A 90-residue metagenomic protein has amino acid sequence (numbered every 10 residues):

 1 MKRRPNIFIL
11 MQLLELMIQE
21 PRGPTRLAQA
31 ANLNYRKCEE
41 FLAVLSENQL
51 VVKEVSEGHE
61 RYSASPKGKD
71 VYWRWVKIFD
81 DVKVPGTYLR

Functional and structural regions predicted by a protein language model:
M1-Q12: Short alpha-helical segments that sit at the start of domains
R3, N32-E47: Short amphipathic alpha-helical interaction segments
I18-G23: Short capping segments at the starts of secondary-structure elements
R26-A30: A short acidic, leucine-rich amphipathic alpha-helix
S46-S56: A short, conserved structural fragment
E57-W75: Basic, amphipathic "hinge/linker" alpha-helix immediately C-terminal to the N-terminal HTH DNA-binding motif
W73-R90: Amphipathic alpha-helical dimerization/coiled-coil segments that flank or bridge DNA-binding/regulatory modules
